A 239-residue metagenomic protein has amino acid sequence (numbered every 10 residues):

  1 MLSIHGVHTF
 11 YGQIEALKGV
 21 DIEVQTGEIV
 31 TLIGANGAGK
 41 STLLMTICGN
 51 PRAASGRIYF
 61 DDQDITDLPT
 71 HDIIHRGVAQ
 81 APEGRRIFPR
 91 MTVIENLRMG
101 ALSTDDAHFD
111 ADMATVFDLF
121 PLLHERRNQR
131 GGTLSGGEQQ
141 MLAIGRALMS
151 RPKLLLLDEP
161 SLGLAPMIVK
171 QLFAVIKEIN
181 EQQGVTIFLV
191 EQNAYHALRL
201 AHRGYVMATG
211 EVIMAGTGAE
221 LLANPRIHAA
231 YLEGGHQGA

Functional and structural regions predicted by a protein language model:
M1-A239: Glycine-rich phosphate-binding loops of nucleotide-dependent enzymes
